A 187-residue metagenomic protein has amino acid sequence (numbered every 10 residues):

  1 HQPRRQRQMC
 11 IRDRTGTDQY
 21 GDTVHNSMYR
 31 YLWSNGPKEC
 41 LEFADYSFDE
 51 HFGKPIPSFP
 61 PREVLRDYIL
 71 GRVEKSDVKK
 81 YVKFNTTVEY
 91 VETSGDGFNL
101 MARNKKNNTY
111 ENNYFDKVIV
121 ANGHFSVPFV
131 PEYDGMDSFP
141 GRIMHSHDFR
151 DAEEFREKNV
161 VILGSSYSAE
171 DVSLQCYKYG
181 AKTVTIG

Functional and structural regions predicted by a protein language model:
H1-D13: Single conserved hydrophobic/aromatic residue that forms the stacking wall/gate of nucleotide- or nucleobase-binding
H1-P3, N112, E154: Short, flexible hinge/linker loops that cap or flank conserved catalytic cores
R12-G71, G187: Glycine-rich active-site loop/strand segments that organize a redox cofactor
L32-S34, D77, D134-F139: Short, conserved catalytic or adaptor-binding loops enriched in Gly and charged residues
C40, V82, G141-M144: Conserved beta-strand scaffold positions in the cores of enzyme catalytic domains, especially in NTP/NDP-utilizing
F48-H51, P61, L65, V120-G180 (+1 more regions): Glycine-rich dinucleotide-binding loop and its adjacent helix/turn
G53-N122, S126: Feature captures the FAD/FMN-dependent oxidoreductase FAD-binding
